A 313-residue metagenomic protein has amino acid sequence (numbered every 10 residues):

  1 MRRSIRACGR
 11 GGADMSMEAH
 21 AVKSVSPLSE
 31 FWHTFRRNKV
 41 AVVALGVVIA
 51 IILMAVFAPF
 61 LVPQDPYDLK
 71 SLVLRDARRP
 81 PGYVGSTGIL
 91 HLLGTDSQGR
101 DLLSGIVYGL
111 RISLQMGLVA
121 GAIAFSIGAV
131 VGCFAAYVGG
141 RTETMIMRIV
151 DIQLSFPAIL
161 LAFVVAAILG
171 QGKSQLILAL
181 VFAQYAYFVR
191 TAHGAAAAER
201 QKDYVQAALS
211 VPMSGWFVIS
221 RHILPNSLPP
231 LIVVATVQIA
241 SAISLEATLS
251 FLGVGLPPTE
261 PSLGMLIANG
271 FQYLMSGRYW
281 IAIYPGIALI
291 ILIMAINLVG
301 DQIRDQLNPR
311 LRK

Functional and structural regions predicted by a protein language model:
R2-G9, M17-Y67, I149, S227: N-terminal signal-anchor/first transmembrane alpha helix
R10, S16, L311-K313: Cytosolic-side transmembrane-helix boundaries in multi-pass membrane proteins
G11-G12, V40, V165-A166: Short beta-turn/strand-loop junction motif enriched in small, turn-promoting residues
G12-K23, P81-Y83, T87: Short, contiguous pre-domain boundary segments
F31, I89-H91, V165: Residues marking the start of alpha-helices
T34, A77, H91-L92, D101 (+1 more regions): Conserved beta-strand positions that form and line the central face of beta-propeller blades
G46, M54-T95, G253-P261: Hydrophobic alpha-helical transmembrane segments of membrane transport/permease proteins and related membrane-embedded
T95-K313: Alpha-helical transmembrane segments of integral membrane proteins, especially multi-pass inner/plasma-membrane
